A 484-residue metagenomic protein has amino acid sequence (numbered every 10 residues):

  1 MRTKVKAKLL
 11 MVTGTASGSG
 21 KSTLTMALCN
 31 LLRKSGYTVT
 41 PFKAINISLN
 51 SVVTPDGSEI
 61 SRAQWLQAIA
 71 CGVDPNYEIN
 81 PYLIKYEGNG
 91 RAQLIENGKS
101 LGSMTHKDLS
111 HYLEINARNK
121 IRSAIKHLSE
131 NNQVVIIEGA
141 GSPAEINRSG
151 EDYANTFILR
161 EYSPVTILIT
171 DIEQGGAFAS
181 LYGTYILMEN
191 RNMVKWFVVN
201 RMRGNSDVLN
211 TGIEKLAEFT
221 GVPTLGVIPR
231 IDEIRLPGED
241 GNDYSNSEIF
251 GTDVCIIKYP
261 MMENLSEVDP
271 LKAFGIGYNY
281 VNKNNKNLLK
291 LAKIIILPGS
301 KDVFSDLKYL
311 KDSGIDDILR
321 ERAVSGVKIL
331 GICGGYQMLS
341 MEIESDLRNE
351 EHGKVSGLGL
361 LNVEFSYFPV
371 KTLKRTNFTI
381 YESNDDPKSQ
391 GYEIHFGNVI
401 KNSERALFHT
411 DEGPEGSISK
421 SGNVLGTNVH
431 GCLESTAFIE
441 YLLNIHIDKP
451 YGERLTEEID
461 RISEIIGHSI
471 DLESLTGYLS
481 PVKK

Functional and structural regions predicted by a protein language model:
R2-E321, K328, E382-K484: Flexible phosphate-sensing "switch/lid" loops adjacent to ATP/NTP-binding sites across phosphate-transfer
C333-G334: Catalytic nucleophile serine of serine hydrolases, specifically the conserved "nucleophile elbow" pentapeptide
Q337: A Zn2+-metalloprotease active-site environment signal
S340-G391, F396: A conserved active-site-flanking secondary-structure segment within enzyme catalytic domains
